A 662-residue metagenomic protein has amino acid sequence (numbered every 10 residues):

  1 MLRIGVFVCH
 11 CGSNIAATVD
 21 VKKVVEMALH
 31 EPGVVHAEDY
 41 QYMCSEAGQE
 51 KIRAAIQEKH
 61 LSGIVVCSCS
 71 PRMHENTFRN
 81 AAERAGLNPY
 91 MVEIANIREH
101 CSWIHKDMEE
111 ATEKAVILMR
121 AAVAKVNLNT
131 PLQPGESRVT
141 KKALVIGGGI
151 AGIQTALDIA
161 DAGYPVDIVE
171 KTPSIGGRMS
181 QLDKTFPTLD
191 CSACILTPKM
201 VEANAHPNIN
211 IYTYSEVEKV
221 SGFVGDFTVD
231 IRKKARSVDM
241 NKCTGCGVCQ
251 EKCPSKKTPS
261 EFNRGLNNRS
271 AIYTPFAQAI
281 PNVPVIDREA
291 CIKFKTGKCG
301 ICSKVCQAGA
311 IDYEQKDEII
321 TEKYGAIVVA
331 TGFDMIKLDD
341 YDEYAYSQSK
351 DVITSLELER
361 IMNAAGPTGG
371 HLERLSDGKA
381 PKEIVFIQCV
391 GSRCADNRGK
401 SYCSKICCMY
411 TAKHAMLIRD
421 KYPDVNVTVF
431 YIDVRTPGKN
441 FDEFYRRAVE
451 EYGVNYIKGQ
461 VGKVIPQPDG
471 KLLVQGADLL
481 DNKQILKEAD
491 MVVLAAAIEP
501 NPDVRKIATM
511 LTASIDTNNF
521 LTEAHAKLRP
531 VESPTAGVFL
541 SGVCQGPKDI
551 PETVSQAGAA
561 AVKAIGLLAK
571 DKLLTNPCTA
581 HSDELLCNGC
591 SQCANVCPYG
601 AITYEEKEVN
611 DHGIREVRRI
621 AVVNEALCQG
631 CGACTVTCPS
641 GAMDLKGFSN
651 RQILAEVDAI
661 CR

Functional and structural regions predicted by a protein language model:
M1-R662: Residues forming the flavin
